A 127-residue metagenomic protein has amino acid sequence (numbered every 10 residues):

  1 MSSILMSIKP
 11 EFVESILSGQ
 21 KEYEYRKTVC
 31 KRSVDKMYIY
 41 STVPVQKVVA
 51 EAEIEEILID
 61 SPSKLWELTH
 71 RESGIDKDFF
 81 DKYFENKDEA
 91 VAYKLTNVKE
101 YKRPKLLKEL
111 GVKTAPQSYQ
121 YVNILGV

Functional and structural regions predicted by a protein language model:
M1-I4, I8-S33, P44-V49, I57-V127: Contiguous surface segments at macromolecular interaction interfaces
Y38: Non-catalytic, usually N-terminal nucleic-acid engagement modules in DNA/RNA processing proteins
